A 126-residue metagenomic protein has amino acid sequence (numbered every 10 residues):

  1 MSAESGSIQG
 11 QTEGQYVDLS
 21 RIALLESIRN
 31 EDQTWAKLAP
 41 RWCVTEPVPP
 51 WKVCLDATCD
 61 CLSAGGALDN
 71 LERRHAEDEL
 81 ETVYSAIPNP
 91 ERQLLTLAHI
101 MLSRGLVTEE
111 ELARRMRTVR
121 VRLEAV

Functional and structural regions predicted by a protein language model:
S2-V126: A charge-rich, low-complexity, intrinsically flexible signal that marks solvent-exposed coils, linkers, repeats
